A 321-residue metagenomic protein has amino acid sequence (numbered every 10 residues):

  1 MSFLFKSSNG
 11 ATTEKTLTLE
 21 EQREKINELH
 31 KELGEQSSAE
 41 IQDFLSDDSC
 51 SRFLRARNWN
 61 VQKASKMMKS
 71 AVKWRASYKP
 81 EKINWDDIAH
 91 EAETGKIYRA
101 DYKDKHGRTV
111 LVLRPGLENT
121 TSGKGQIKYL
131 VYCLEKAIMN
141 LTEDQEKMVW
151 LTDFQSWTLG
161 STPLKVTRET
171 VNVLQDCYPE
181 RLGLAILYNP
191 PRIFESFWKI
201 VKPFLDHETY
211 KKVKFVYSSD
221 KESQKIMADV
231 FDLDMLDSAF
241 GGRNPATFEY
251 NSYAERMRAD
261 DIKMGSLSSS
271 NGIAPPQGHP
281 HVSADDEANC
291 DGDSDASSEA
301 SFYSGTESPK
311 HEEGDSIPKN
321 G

Functional and structural regions predicted by a protein language model:
M1-G321: Basic, amphipathic alpha-helical/coil surface patches used to engage anionic, phosphate-bearing ligands and membranes
